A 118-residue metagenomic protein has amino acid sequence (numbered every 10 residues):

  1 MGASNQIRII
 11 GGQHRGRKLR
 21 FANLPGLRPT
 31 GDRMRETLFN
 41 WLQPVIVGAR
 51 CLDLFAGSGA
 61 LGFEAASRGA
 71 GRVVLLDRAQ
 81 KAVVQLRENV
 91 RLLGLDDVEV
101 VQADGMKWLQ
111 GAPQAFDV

Functional and structural regions predicted by a protein language model:
M1-V118: Class I S-adenosyl-L-methionine-dependent methyltransferase catalytic core
